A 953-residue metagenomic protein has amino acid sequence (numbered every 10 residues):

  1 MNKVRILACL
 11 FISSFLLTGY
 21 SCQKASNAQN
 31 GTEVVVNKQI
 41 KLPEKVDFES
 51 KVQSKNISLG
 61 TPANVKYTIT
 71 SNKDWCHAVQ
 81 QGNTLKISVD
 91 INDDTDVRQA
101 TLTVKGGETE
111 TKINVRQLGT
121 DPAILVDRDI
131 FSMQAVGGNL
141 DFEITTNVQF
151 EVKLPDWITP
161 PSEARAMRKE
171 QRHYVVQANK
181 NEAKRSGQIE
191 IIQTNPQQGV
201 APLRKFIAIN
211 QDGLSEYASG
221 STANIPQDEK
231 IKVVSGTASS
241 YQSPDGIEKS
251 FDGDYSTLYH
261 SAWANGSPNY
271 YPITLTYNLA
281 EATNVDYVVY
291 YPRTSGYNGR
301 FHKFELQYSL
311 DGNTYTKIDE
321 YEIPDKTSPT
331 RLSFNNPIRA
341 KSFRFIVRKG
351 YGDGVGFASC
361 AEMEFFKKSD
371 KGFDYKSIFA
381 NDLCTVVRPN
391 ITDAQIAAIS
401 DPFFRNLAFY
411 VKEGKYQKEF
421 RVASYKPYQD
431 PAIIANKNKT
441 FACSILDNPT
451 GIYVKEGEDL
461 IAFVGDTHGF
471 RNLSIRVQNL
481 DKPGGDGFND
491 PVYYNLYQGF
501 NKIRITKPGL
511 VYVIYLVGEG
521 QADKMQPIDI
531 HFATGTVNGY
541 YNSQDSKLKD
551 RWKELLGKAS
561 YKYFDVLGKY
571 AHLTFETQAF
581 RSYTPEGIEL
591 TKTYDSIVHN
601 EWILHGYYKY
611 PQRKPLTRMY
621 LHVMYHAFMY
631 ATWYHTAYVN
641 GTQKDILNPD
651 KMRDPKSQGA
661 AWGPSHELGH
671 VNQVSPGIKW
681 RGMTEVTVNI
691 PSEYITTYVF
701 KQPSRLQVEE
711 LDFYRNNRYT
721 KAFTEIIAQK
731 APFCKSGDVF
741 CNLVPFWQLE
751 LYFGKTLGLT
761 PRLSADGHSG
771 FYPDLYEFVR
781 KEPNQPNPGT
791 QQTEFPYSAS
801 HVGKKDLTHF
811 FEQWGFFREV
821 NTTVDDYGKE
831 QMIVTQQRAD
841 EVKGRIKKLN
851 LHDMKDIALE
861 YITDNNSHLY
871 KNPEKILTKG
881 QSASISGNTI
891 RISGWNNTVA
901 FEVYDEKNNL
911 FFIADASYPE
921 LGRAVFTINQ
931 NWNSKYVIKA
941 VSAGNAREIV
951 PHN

Functional and structural regions predicted by a protein language model:
V4, S14-V46, G107-D127, V200-Q227: Bacterial Sec-dependent N-terminal signal peptides
N30-G31, N210-D254, R293-F304, I346-K418: Juxtadomain low-complexity/linker regions and immediately adjacent membrane-anchoring helices
N56-K86, T145-H173: Surface-exposed binding patches on compact interaction domains or structured appendages
D96-E108, R172, A183-Q197: A short beta-strand micro-motif common to beta-rich folds, especially ectodomain repeats
D252-K317, K326-N381: Aromatic, loop-rich ligand-recognition surfaces of beta-strand-rich domains
Y375-I433, Q748-E874: Pan-zinc metallopeptidase signature
F379-G539, I885-N953: Beta-strand-enriched, solvent-exposed domains that form extended recognition/catalytic surfaces
W552-L757, S769-Y772, F778, F795: Catalytic cores of extracellular degradative/oxidative enzymes
